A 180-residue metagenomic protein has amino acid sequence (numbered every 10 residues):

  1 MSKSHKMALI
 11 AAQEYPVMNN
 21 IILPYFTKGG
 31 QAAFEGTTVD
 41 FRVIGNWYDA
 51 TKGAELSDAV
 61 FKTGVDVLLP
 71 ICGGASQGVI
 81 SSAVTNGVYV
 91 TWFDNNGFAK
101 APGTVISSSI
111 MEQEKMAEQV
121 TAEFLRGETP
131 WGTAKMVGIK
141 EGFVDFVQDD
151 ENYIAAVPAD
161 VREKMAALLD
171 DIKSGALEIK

Functional and structural regions predicted by a protein language model:
M1-K180: A residue-level marker of the well-folded mature domains of exported/periplasmic proteins
